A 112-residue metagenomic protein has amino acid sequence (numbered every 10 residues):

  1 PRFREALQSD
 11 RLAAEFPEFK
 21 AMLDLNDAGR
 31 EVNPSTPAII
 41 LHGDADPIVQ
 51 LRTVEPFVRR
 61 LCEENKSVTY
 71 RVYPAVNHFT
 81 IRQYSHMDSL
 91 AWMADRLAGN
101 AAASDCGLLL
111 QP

Functional and structural regions predicted by a protein language model:
P1-E31: Accessory cap/linker subdomain of secreted extracellular hydrolases
E5-S9, G43, A75: Residues at structural and domain junctions
K20-A21, I48, E55-P112: C-terminal catalytic histidine-bearing segment of alpha/beta-hydrolase fold enzymes
N26-V32, D46-V49, T53-V54, T69: Residue-level signal for functionally critical sites in structured catalytic/ligand-binding pockets
R30-P34, E63-E64: A structural signal for short secondary-structure junctions
P34, I39-D46: Short beta-strand/loop motif that positions the catalytic acidic residue of the alpha/beta-hydrolase fold
